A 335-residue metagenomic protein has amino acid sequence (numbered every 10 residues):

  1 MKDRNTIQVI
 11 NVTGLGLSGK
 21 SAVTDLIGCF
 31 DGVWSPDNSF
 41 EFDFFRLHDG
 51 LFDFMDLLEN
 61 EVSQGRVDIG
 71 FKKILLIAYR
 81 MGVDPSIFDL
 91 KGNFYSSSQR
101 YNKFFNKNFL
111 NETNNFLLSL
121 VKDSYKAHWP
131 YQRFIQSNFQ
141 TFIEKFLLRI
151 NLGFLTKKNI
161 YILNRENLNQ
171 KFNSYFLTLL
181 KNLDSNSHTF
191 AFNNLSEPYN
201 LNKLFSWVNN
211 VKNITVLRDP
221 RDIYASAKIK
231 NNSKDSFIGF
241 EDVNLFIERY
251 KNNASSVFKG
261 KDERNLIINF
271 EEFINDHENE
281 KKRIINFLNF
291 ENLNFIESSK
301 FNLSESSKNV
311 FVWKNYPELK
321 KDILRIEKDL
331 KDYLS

Functional and structural regions predicted by a protein language model:
M1-E166, N302-L303: PAPS-dependent sulfotransferase catalytic core
M1-N11, Y125-Q132, F237, K251 (+2 more regions): PAPS-dependent sulfotransferases, especially Golgi type II membrane carbohydrate sulfotransferases
S39-E41, D219, E271-F273, S299-N302: Short, solvent-exposed coil/turn elements at secondary-structure transition points
F44, A225-S226, N275, W313-N315: Generic structural "secondary-structure junction" signal
R46-L51, I69-I77, A225-N231, E248-K259 (+1 more regions): Low-complexity, flexible helical/coil segments
M55-R66, K234-F246, V312-D322: A polyampholytic, Gly/Pro-enriched intrinsically disordered region
N111-N294: PAPS-dependent sulfotransferase catalytic domain
